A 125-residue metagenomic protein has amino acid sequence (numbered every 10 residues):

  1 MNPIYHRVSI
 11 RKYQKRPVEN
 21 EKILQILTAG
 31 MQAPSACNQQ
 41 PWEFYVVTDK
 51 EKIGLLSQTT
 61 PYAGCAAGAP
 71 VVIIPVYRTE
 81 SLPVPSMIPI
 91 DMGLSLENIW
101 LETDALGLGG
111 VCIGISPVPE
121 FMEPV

Functional and structural regions predicted by a protein language model:
M1-V125: Acidic, surface-exposed loops and disordered segments
